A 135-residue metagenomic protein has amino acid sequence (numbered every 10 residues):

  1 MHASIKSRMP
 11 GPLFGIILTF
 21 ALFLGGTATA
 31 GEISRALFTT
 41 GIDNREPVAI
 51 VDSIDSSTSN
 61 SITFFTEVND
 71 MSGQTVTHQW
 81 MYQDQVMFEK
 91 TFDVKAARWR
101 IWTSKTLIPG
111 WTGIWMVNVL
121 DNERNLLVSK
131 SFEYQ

Functional and structural regions predicted by a protein language model:
M1-P10: N-terminal secretory signal peptides that target proteins for export/translocation
P12-G25: Bacterial N-terminal signal peptides
A28-T58: Short, compositionally biased P/S/T/A/G/V-rich stretches that sit at domain boundaries
S59, G73, T112-I114: Extracellular Ig-like/FN3 beta-sandwich strand-entry sites
S61-N69: Short edge beta-strand/loop segments characteristic of extracellular beta-sandwich folds
H78-Y82, V119: Conserved aromatic beta-strand anchor motif in extracellular beta-sandwich/beta-rich domains
K95-S104: Aromatic sugar-binding surface patches on proteins that engage polysaccharides or sugar-phosphate polymers
L107-I108, M116-Y134: Short, exposed beta-strand-loop hairpins at the edges of beta-sheets in extracellular/periplasmic proteins
